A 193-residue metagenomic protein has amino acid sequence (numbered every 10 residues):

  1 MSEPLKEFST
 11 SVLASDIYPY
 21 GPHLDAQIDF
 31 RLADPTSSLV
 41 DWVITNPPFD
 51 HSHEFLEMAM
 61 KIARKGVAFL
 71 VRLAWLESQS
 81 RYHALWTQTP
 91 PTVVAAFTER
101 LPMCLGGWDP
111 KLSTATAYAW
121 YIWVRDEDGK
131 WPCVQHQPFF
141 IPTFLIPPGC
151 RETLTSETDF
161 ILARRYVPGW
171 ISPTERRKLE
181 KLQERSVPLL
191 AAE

Functional and structural regions predicted by a protein language model:
M1-E193: Class I S-adenosyl-L-methionine-dependent methyltransferase catalytic core
